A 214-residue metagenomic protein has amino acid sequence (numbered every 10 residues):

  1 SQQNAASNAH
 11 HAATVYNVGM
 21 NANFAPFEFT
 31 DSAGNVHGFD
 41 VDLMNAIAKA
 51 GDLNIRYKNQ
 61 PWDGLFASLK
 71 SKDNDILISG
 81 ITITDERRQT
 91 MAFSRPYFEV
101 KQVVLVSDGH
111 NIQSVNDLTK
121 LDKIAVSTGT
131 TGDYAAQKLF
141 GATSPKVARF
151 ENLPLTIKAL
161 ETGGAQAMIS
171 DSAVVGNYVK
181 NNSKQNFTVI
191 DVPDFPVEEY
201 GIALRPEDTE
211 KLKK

Functional and structural regions predicted by a protein language model:
S1-V15: Short, low-complexity disordered leader/linker segments with a strong preference for bacterial N-terminal type II
V15-G38: Short glycine-rich His-centered loop
N17-M20, N116-G132: Short loop->beta-strand "edge-of-pocket" segments that line small-molecule binding or catalytic clefts across diverse
A22, F98-V106, S172, G176 (+1 more regions): Periplasmic-binding protein-like
E28-T30, M44-L53, T131-E151, V179-K184: Ligand-binding cleft/hinge of the Venus flytrap
V41, K49, N54-L118, T188-F195: Acidic, polar ligand-binding/catalytic clefts
V41-A50, G109-I112, N116, T128-T130 (+2 more regions): Extended ligand-binding regions for polar small-molecule ligands
G64-A67, I81-Q89, A135-K138, E161-T162 (+1 more regions): A ligand-binding cleft/hinge motif common to bilobed small-molecule-binding domains
